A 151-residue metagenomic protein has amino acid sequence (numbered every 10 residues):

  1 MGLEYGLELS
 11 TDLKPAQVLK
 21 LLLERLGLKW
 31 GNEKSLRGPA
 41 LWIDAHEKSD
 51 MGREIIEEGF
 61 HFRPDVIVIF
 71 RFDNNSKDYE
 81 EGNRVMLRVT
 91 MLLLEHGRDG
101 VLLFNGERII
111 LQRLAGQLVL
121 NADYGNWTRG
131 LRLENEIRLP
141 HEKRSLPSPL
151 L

Functional and structural regions predicted by a protein language model:
M1-K34, L146-L151: Short, extreme N-terminal segment that most often corresponds to the first beta-strand
L3-E4, D65, D99: Short, surface-exposed beta-edge/turn micro-motifs
T11-D12, Y79, N126, G130: Intrinsic-disorder-associated interaction segments
D12, R71-K77, L93-H96, N105-E107: Short, flexible beta-strand-to-coil junctions
L21-R25, V89-H96: Generic non-transmembrane alpha-helical segments
L28-E80, Q112-L114: Short, intrinsically disordered low-complexity segments
E81-T90: Well-ordered, non-membrane alpha-helical segments in soluble/globular domains
L92-L151: Acidic, proline/glycine-rich low-complexity IDRs
